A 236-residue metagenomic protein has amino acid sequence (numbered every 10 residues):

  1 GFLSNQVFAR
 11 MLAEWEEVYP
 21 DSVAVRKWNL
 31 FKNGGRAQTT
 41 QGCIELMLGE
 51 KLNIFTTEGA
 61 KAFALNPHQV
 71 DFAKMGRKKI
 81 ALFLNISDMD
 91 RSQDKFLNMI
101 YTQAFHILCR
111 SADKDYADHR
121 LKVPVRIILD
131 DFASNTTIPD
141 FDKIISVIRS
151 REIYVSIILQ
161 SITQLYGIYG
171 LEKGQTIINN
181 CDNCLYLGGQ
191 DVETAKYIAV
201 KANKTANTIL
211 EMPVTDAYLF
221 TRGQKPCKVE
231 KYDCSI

Functional and structural regions predicted by a protein language model:
G1-I153, K196, K204, T208-P213 (+1 more regions): P-loop NTPase motor domains
L82, S156, C184-L185: Hydrophobic/aromatic beta-strand patches that form the interior of the parallel beta-sheet core in alpha/beta enzyme
S87, F132, Q160-I162, G189: Histidine- and/or cysteine-centered catalytic micro-motif in compact active-site loops
I148-I168: Sensor-1/coupling segment of RecA-like P-loop NTPase cores
I162-I236: C-terminal regions of RecA-like/P-loop NTPase motor modules
